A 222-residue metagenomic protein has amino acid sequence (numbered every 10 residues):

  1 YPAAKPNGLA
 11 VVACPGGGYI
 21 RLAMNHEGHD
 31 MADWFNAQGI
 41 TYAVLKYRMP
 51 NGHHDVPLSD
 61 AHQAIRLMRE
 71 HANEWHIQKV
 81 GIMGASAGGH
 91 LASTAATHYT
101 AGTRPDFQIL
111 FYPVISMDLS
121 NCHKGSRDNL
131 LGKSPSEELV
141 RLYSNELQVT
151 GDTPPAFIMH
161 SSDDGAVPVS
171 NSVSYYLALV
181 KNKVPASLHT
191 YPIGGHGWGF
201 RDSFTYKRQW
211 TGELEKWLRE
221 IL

Functional and structural regions predicted by a protein language model:
G8-G16: Short beta-strand element of the alpha/beta-hydrolase
P15-I20, S162: Active-site glycine-rich loops that stabilize anionic/oxyanionic intermediates across multiple enzyme folds
A23-D30, A43-K79, D202-Q209: Catalytic nucleophile-loop/oxyanion-hole region of alpha/beta-hydrolase and closely related hydrolase-like folds
Q63-S126, V140-R141: Primarily recognizes the serine-hydrolase "nucleophile elbow" in alpha/beta-hydrolase and SGNH/GDSL folds
K133-Q148, T153-P154: Active-site nucleophile elbow and catalytic-triad environment of alpha/beta-hydrolase enzymes
D152, I158-H160, D164: Short beta-strand/loop motif that positions the catalytic acidic residue of the alpha/beta-hydrolase fold
G165-S174: Conserved alpha/beta-hydrolase "acid-adjacent" motif
V173-L222: C-terminal catalytic histidine-bearing segment of alpha/beta-hydrolase fold enzymes
